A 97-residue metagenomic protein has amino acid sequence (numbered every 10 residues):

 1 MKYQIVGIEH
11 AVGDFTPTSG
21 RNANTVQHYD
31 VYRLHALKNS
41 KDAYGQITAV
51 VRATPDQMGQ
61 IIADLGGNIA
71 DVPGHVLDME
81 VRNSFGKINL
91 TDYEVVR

Functional and structural regions predicted by a protein language model:
M1-Y32: Structural detector for short beta-strands of small beta-barrel domains
Y3-E9, A70-N83: OB-fold and OB-like beta-barrel modules that bind single-stranded nucleic acids
I8-A11, L37-N39, T54-D56, R82-S84: Generic structural motif
R21-G59: OB-fold (S1/OB) nucleic-acid-binding surfaces
N24-Q27, G67, M79, S84: Interfaces that engage single-stranded nucleic acids at replication/repair/recombination sites
V31, V76, L90: Exposed beta-strand and adjacent loop surfaces of beta-rich binding modules that mediate intermolecular recognition
P55-D78: Short nucleic-acid-contacting surface segments enriched for D/E, G, S/T with interspersed K/R
E80-R97: OB-fold/S1-family single-stranded nucleic acid-binding modules
